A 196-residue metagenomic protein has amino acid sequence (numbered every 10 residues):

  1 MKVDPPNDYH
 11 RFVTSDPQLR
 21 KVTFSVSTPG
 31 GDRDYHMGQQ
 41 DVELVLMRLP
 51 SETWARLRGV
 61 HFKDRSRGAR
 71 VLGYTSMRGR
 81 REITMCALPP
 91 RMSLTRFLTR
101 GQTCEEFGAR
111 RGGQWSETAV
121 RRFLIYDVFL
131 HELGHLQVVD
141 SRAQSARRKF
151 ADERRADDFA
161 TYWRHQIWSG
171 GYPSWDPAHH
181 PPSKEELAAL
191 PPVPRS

Functional and structural regions predicted by a protein language model:
M1-L98, R111-T118: A metal-dependent hydrolase signature that marks the N-terminal structural subdomain at the beginning of catalytic folds
K2-N7, V13-T23, H36, H165-S196: Long, well-structured alpha-helical subdomains associated with metal-dependent extracellular/ecto-lumenal hydrolases
G38, Y126, D152: Hydrophobic (often cysteine-bearing) scaffold residues that line and stabilize catalytic clefts of nucleotide/cofactor
L94-G112, L187-P194: Charged, glycine/proline-rich intrinsically disordered loops and linkers
T103-F129, R142-R148: Short pre-active-site segment immediately N-terminal to the catalytic Zn-binding motif
D127-D140, A156: Active-site recognition of the HExxH zinc-binding catalytic motif
D140-E153, G171-W175: Short conserved catalytic/interaction loops centered on acidic-Pro-aromatic/His motifs
F150-Q166: An active-site-proximal "capping" alpha-helix that borders the catalytic cofactor pocket
